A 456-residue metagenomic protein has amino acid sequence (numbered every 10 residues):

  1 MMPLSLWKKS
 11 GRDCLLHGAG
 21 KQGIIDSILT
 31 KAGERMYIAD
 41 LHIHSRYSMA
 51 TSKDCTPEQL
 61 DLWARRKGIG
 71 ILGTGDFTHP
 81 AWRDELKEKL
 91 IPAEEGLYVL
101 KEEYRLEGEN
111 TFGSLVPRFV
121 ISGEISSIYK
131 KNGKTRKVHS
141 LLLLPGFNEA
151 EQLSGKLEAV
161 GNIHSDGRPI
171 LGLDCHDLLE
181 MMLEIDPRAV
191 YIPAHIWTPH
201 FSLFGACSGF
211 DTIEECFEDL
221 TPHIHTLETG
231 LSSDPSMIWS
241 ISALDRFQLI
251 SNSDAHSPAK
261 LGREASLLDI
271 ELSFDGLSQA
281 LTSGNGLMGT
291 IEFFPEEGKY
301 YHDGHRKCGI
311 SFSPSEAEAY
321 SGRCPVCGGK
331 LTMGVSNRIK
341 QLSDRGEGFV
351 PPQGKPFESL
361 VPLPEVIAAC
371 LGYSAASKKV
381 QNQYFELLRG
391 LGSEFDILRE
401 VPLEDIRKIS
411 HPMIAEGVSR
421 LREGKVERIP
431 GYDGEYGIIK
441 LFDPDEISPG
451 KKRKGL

Functional and structural regions predicted by a protein language model:
L15, I24-S127, N132-T135, V426-E427 (+3 more regions): An N-terminally biased module of ancient metal coordination in phosphate/nucleic-acid-related enzymes
A32, R83-H225: Extended substrate/RNA-proximal surfaces in nucleic-acid metabolism proteins
D40-L41, L72-D76, V120-G123, I192-A194 (+2 more regions): Active-site neighborhood of phospho(di)ester-bond hydrolases with catalytic His/Asp-centered motifs
R46-S48, T74-R83, I128, E149 (+3 more regions): Active-site environment of divalent metal-dependent phosphoester hydrolases
T51-S52, R83-K87, F201-S208, I238-W239 (+2 more regions): Histidine/acidic-residue-rich catalytic or RNA/ligand-binding cores of hydrolases and nuclease-related proteins
F210-E218, L227-H302, R306-I310: Functional cores that coordinate and move charged inorganic groups
G289-P352: Cys/His-rich short segments
I367, G372-L456: Low-complexity, acidic/Ser/Thr- and charged residue-rich accessory regions of DNA metabolism proteins
